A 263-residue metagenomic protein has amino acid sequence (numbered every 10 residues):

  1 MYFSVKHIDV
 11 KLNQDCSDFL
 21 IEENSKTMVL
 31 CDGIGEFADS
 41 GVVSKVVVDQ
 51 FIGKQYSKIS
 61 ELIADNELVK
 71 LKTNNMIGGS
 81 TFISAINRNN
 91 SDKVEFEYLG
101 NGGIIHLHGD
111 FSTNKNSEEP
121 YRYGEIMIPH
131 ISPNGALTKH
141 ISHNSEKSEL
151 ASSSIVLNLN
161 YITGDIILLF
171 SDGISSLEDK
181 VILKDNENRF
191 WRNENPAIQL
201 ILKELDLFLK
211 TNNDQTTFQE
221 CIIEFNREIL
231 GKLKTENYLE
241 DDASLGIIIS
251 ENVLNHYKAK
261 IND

Functional and structural regions predicted by a protein language model:
M1-G53, K93, G102, E146-N160 (+2 more regions): N-terminal entry segment of metal-dependent catalytic domains or homologous docking segments
M1-L20, E67-L71, N116-T138, K260-D263: Short glycine- and acidic-rich boundary segments immediately preceding or forming the N-terminal edge of structured
K26-M28, D92-V94, I104, S112-T113 (+2 more regions): Hydrophobic residues embedded in beta-strands of well-ordered beta-sheets
T27-V29, Y98, I167-L169: Residue-level marker for buried hydrophobic side chains located in beta-strands that build the well-ordered beta-sheet
V42, G109-F111, K180-L183: Short amphipathic alpha-helical segments
V47, Q55-G109, L137, I141-Y161 (+2 more regions): Catalytic core of PPM/PP2C metal-dependent serine/threonine phosphatase domains
N89, A151-D263: C-terminal catalytic subdomain
H106-H108, S117-K139, A151, Y161-F170: Hydrophobic, aromatic-enriched interface-forming segments
